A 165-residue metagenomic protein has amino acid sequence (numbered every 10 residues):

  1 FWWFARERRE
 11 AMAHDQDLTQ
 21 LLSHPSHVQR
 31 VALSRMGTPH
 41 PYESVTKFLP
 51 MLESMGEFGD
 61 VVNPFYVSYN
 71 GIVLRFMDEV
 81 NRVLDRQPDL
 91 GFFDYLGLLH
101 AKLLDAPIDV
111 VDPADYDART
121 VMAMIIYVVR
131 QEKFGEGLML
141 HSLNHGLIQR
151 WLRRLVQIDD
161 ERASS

Functional and structural regions predicted by a protein language model:
W2-W3: Tryptophan (W) side chains
R6-R9: Basic polycationic patches enriched in arginine
D15-L96, R150: Short terminal alpha-helical segments
P41, P113-R130: Short amphipathic alpha-helical heptad-repeat segments
E57-S68, D89-F92, V110-D115, R130-L143 (+1 more regions): Charged, low-complexity interaction regions
L99-D115: N-terminal acidic leader/helix
A123-S165: Amphipathic alpha-helical binding modules
